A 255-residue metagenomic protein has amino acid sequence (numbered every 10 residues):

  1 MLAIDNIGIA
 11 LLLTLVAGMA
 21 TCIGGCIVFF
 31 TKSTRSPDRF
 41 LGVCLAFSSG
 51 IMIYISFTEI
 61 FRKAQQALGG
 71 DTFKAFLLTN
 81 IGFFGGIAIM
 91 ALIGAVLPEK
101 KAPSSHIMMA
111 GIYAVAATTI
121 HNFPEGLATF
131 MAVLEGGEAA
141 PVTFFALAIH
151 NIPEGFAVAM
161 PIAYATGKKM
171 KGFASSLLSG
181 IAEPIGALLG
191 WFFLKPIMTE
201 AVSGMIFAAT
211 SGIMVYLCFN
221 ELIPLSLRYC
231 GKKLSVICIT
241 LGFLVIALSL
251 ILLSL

Functional and structural regions predicted by a protein language model:
M1-L255: Intrinsically disordered, metal-sensing/regulatory segments
